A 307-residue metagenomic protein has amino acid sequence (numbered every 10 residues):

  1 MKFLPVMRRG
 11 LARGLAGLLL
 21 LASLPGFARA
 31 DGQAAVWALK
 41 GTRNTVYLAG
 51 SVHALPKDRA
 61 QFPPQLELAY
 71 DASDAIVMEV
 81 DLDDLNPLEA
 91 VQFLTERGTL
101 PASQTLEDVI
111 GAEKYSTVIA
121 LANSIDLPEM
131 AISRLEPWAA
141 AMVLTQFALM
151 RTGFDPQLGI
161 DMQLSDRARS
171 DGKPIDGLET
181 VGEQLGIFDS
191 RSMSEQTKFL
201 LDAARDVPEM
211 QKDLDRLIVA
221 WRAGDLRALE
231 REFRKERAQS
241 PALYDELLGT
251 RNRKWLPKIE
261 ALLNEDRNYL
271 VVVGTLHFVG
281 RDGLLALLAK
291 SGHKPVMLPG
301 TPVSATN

Functional and structural regions predicted by a protein language model:
K2-L15: Bacterial N-terminal signal peptides that target proteins for export
G14-A22: Sec-dependent N-terminal signal peptides
L24-D31: Sec/Tat signal peptide C-region and signal peptidase I cleavage site
D31-L247: Structured, acidic catalytic/metal-binding patches in enzyme active sites
D245-N307: C-terminal soluble interaction/assembly domains
